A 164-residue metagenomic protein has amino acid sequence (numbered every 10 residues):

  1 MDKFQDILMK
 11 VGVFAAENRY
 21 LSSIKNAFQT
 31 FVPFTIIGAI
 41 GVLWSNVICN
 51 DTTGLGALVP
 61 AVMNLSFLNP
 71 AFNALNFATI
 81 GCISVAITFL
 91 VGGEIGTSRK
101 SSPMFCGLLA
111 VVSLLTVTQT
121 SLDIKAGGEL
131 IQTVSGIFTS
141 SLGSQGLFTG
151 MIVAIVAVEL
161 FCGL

Functional and structural regions predicted by a protein language model:
M1-N18: Short, membrane-interfacial amphipathic segments enriched in basic
V13, E17-L164: Early transmembrane hairpin of solute transport permeases
